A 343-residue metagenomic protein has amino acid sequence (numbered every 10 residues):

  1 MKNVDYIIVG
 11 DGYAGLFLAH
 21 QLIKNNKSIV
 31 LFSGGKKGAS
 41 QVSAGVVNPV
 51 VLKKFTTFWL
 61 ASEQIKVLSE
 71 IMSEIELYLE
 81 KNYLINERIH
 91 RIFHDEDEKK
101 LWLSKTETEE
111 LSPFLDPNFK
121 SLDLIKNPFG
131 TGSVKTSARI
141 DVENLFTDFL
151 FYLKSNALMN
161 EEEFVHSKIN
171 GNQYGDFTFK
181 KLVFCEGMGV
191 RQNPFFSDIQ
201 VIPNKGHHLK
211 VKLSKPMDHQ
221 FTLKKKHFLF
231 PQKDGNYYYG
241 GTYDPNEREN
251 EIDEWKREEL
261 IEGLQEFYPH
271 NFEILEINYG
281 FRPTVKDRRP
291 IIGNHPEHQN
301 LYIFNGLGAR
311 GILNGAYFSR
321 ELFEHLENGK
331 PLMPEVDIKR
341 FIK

Functional and structural regions predicted by a protein language model:
M1-G12: Beta1/beta-strand and adjacent pyrophosphate-binding region of the FAD-binding site in flavoprotein oxidoreductases
Y13-N25, Q41, V46, V51 (+2 more regions): Active-site substrate-recognition segment that forms the wall of the catalytic cavity or substrate channel
S28-S33: Short beta-strand "acidic-cap" motif of Rossmann-like dinucleotide-binding folds
G45-P128: Dinucleotide-binding Rossmann-like beta1-alpha1 core, especially the glycine-rich loop that anchors the ADP
T56-L68, G132-D148, E251-K256, L313: Short beta-strand to alpha-helix junction loop
G132-K181, C185, G189-V190: Helical element adjacent to the flavin cofactor pocket in flavoenzyme catalytic cores
E276-K343: C-terminal catalytic lobe of FAD-dependent flavoproteins
